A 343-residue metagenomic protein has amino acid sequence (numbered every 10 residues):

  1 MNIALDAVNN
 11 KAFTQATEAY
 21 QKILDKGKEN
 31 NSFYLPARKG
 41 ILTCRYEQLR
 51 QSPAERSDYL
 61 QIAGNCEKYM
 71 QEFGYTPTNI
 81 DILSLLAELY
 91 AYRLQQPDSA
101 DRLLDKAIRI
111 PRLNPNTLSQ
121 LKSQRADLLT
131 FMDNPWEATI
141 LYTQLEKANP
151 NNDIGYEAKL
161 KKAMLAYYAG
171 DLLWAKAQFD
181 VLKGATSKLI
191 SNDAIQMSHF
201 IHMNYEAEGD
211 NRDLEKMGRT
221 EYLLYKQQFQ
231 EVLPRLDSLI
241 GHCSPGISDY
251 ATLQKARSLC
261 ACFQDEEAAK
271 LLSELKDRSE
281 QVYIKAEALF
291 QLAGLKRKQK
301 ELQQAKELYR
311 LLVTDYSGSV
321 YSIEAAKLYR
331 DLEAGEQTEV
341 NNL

Functional and structural regions predicted by a protein language model:
M1-L343: Acidic, polar-rich low-complexity tracts and alpha-helical solenoid repeat scaffolds
